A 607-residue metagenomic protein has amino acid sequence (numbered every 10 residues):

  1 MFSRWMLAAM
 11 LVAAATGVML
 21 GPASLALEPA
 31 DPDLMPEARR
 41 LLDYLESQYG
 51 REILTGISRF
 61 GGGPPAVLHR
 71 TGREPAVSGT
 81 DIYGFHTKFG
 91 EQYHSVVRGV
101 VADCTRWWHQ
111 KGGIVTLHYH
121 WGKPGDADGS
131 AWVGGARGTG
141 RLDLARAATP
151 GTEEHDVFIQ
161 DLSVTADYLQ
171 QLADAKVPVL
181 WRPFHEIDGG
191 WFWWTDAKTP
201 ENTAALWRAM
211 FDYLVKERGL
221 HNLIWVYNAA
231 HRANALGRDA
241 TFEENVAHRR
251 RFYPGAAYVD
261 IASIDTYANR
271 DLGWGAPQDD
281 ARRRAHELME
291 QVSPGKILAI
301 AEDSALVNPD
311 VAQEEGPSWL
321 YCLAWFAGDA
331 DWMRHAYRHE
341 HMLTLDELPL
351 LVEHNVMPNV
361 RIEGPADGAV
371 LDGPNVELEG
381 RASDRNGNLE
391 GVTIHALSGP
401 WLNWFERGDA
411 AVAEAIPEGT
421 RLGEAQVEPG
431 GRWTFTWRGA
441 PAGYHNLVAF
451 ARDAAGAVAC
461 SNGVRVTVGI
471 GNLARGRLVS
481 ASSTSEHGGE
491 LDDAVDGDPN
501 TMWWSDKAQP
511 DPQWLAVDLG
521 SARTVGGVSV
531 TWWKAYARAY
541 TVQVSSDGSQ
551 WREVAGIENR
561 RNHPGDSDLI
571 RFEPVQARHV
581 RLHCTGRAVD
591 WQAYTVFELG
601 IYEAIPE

Functional and structural regions predicted by a protein language model:
L25-Y83, K88-S95: N-terminal module-boundary/linker segments of secreted carbohydrate-active enzymes
G56-S58, K296-M357: Substrate-binding cleft of secreted/luminal carbohydrate-active enzymes
I57, R182-P183, L214-E244, G295-L306: Aromatic-lined carbohydrate-recognition surfaces of secreted/lumenal glycan-active proteins
F60-H69, G99-A102, V164-Y168, H231-P254 (+2 more regions): Alpha-helical scaffolding within the catalytic cores of extracellular/periplasmic polymer-degrading hydrolases
T80, R249-G275, A324-W325: Aromatic- and acid-rich polysaccharide-binding/catalytic face of secreted or lumenal carbohydrate-active enzymes
T87-G90, H94-L220: Substrate-binding cleft of extracellular glycoside hydrolase catalytic domains
P358-I470: Long, low-complexity serine/threonine/glycine- and acidic-rich segments characteristic of extracellular
S483, G488, D496-I557, R561-E607: Aromatic, loop-rich ligand-recognition surfaces of beta-strand-rich domains
